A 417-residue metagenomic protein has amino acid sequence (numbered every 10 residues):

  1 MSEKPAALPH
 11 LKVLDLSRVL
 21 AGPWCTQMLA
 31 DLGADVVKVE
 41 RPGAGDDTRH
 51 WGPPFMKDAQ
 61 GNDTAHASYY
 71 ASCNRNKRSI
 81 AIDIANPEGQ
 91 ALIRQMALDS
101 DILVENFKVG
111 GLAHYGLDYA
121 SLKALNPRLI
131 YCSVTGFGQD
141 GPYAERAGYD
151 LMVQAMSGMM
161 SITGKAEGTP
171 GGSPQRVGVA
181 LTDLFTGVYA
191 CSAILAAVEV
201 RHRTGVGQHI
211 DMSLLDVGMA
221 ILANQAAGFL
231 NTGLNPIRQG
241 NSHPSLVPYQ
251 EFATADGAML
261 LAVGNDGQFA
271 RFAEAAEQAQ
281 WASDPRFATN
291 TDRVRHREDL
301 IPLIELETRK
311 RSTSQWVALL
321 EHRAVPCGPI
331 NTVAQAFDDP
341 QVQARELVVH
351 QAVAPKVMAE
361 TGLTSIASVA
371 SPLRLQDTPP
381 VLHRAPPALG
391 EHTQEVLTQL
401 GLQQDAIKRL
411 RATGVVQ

Functional and structural regions predicted by a protein language model:
M1-A193, A197-R203, T361, A388 (+1 more regions): N-terminal helix-loop segment corresponding to the beta1-alpha1 unit of nucleotide/adenylate-binding folds
L14, G207-L215, L319, K408-A412: Beta-strand segments within the central parallel beta-sheet cores of soluble alpha/beta enzyme folds
G43, F137-G138, L214-I221, D256 (+2 more regions): Glycine-rich beta-alpha junction loops
Q139, T169-A180, H202-G218, I237-P244 (+1 more regions): Conserved Rossmann-fold dehydrogenase catalytic segment
E167-G168, G187-G207, A220-T232, A273-Q280: Oxidoreductase and adenylate-handling cofactor-binding alpha/beta cores
T232-Y249, S371: Active-site Gly/Thr loop motif
V247-R323, C327: Aromatic-enriched alpha-helical interface/lid elements that frame and gate functional surfaces
H322-H383: A glycine-rich dinucleotide-binding beta-alpha-beta segment and adjacent secondary-structure elements that constitute
